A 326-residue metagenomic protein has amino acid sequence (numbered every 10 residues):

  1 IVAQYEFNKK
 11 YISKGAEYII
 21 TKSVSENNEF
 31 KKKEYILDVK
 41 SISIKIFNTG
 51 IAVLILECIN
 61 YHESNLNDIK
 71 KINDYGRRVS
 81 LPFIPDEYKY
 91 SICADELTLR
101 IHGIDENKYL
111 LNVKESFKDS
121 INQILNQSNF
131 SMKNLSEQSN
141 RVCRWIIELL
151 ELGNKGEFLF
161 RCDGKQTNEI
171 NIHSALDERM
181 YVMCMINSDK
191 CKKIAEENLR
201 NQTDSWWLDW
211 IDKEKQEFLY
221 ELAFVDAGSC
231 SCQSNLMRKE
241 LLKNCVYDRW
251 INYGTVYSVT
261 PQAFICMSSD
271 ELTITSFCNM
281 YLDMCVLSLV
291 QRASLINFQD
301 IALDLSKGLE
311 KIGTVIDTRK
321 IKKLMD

Functional and structural regions predicted by a protein language model:
I1-G254: Short Lys/Arg-enriched alpha/beta "domain-start" segment
A223-M325: Extended amphipathic alpha-helical scaffolding segments in membrane-proximal extra-membrane regions of membrane
